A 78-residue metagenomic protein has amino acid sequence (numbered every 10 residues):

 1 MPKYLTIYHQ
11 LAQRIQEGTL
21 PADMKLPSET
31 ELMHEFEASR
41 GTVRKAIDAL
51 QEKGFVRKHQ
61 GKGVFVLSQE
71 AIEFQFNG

Functional and structural regions predicted by a protein language model:
K3-I7, E17, P21, H34-E35 (+1 more regions): HTH-adjacent hinge/linker in prokaryotic transcriptional regulators
K25-F36: A short alpha-helical element within helix-turn-helix/winged-helix DNA-binding domains across DNA-binding proteins
T42: Residues in the helix-turn-helix
